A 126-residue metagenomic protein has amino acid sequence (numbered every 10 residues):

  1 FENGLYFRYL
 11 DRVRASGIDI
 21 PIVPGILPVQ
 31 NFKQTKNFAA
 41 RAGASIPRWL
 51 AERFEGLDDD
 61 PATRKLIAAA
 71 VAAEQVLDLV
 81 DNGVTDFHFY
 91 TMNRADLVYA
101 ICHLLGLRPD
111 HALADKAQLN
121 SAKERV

Functional and structural regions predicted by a protein language model:
F1, G25-V29, Y90-R94: Active-site beta-loop-alpha junctions enriched in small/polar residues
F1-G17, R94-A100, L104: Active-site-adjacent beta->alpha loops and helix N-cap segments on the catalytic face of soluble alpha/beta enzymes
N3, L66-A73, M92-A95: Electropositive phosphate-/nucleotide-binding environments in soluble metabolic enzymes
A15-A69, E74-Q75, L105-V126: Active-site pocket-lining/capping segments in soluble small-molecule metabolic enzymes
L77-D81: Acidic (Asp/Glu)-rich catalytic clusters
F87: Residue-level signature of catalytic and energy-coupling elements of molecular machines, predominantly ATP/GTP-dependent
